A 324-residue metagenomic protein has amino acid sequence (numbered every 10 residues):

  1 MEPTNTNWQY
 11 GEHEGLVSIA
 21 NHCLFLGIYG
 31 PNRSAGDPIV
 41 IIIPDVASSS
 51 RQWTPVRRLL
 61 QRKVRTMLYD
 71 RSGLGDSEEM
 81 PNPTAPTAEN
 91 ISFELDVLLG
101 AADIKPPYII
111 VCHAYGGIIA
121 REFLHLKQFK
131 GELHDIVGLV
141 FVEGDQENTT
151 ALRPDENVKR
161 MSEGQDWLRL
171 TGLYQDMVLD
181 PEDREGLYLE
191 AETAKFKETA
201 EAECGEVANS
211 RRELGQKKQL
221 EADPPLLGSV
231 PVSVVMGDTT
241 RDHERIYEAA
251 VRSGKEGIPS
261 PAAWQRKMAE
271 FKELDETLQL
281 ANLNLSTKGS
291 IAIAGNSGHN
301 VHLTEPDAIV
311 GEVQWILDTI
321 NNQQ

Functional and structural regions predicted by a protein language model:
P3-C23: N-terminal cap/lid segment of alpha/beta-hydrolase-fold proteins
A20-D76, Y115, L126: Conserved HGGG/HGGXW glycine-rich cap/lid loop of the alpha/beta-hydrolase fold
R33-S34, R71-I109, Y115, K127 (+1 more regions): Active-site loop/oxyanion-hole signature of alpha/beta-hydrolase fold enzymes
W53-T54, S77-T84, A151-R153: Conserved catalytic-core motifs of eukaryotic protein kinase domains, centered on the activation segment
R71-L74, E79, G144, G237-T239 (+1 more regions): Active-site loop/turn elements of alpha/beta-hydrolase fold enzymes, especially the short glycine-/histidine-rich
A88, S92, D96, L133-N284 (+2 more regions): Flexible "cap/lid" subdomain of the alpha/beta-hydrolase fold that forms the substrate-access gate
K105-R153: Conserved hydrolase catalytic core segment
T277, L285-Q324: Catalytic active-site module of serine/aspartate enzymes centered on a nucleophile-bearing elbow/loop
